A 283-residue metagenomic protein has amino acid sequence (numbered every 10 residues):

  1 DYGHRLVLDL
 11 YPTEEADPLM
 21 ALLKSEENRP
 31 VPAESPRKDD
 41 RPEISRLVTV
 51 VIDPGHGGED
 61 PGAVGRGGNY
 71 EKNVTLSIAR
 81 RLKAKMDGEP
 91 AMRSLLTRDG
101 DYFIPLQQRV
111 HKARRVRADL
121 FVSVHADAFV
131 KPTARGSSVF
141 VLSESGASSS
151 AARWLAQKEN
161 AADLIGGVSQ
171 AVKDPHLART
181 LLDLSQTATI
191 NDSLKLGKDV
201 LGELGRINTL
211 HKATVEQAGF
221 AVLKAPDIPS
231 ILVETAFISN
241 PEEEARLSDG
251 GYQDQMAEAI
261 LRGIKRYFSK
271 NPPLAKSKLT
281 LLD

Functional and structural regions predicted by a protein language model:
D1-P32: Surface-exposed edge beta-strands and adjoining flexible/disordered loops or tails in beta-rich
Y2, I44, G58, A225-P229 (+1 more regions): Short flexible coil/turn linkers enriched for glycine and charged/polar residues that connect secondary-structure
Y2-G3, L47, A134-G136, Q217 (+1 more regions): A structure-centric signal for secondary-structure junctions around beta-strands
R5, T49, D119, I228-S230: Structural motif
L8, V130, L181-D283: Active-site-adjacent mobile loop/cap segments within catalytic or ligand-binding domains
L10-P12, P54-H56, V124-A126, V141-S143 (+2 more regions): Flexible glycine-/small-residue-rich
E14-P18, G58-D60, A128-V130, L210 (+1 more regions): Short beta-strands and strand-coil junctions in structured, solvent-facing domains, enriched
L23-P175, Q186-K198, G202, A245 (+2 more regions): Catalytic-core regions of hydrolytic enzymes
